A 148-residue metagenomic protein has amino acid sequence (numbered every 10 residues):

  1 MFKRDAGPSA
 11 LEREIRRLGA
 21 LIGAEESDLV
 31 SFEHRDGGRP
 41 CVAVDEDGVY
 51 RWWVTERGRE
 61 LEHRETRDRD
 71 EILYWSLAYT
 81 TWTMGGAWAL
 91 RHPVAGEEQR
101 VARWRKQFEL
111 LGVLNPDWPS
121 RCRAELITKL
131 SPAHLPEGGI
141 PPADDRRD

Functional and structural regions predicted by a protein language model:
M1-C41: N-terminal "first-domain core" detector
R4-D5, G86-D148: Intrinsically disordered, low-complexity, charge-dense segments enriched in Lys/Arg and Glu/Asp interspersed
D5, G58-T66: Short, charged/polar micro-motifs that form catalytic or ligand-binding hotspots
P8-E12, R69, W104: A structural signal for well-ordered alpha-helical scaffolds and beta->alpha junctions
E14, L18-L21, W75, L110 (+2 more regions): Residues that form generic nucleotide/phosphate-binding pockets
E33-L61: Short aromatic-glycine-(Arg/Gly/Cys) micro-motifs in beta-strand/loop hairpins
E62-H63, Y79-A87: Amphipathic alpha-helical interaction segments
R67-T80: A short, charged, amphipathic alpha-helix used as a generic interaction element across diverse proteins
